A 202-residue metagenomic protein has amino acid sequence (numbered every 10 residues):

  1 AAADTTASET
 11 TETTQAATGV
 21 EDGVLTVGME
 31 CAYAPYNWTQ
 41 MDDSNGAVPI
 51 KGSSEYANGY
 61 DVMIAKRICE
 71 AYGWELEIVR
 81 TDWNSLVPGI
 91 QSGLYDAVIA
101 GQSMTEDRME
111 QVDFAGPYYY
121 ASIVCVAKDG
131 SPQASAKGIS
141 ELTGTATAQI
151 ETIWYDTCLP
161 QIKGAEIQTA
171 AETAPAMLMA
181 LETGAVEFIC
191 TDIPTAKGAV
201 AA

Functional and structural regions predicted by a protein language model:
A1-V24: Short, low-complexity disordered leader/linker segments with a strong preference for bacterial N-terminal type II
T18-G101: Extracytoplasmic small-molecule ligand-binding "clamshell" domains of the periplasmic binding protein/Venus flytrap
T26-A34, F114-A136: Hydrophobic/proline-rich hinge and linker segments of small-molecule sensing/allosteric domains, predominantly
Q40-K51, A65-W74, E151-E172, V200-A201: Ligand-binding cleft/hinge of the Venus flytrap
N45-G46, A127-A146, P160: Flexible hinge/capping segments at coil-to-helix
Y60-V62, E77-P88, A134, Q168-T183: Short helix-initiation/N-cap motifs at beta->coil->alpha
G73-E75, Q91-A100, T145-A146, E182-T195: Alpha-to-beta junction loops
N84-S85, G101-Q111, D156-Q161, E182-T183 (+1 more regions): A ligand-binding cleft/hinge motif common to bilobed small-molecule-binding domains
